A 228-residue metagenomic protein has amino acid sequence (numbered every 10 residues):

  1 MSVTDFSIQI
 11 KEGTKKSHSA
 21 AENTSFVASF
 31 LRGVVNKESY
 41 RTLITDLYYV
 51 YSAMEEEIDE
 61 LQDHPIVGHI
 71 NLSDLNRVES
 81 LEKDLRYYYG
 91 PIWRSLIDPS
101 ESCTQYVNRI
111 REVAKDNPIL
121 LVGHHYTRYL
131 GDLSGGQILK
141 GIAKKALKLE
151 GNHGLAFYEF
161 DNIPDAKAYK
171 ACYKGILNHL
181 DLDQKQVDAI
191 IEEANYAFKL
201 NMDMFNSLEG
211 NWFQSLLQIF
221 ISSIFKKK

Functional and structural regions predicted by a protein language model:
M1-K228: Metal- and O2-centered redox machinery and metal/ROS homeostasis
